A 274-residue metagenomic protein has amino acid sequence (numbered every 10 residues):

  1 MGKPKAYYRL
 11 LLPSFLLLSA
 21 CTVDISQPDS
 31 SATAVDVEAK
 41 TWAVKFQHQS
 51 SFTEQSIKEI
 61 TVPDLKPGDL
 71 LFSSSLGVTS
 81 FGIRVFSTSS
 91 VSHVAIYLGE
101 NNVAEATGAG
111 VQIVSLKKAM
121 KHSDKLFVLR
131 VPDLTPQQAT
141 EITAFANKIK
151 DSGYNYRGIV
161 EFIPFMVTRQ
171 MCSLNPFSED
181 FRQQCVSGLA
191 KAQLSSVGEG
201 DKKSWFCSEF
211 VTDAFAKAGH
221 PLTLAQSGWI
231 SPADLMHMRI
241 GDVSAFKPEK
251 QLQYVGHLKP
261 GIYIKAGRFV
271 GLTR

Functional and structural regions predicted by a protein language model:
M1-S19: Sec-dependent bacterial lipoprotein signal peptides
A20-R274: Cysteine-nucleophile amide-bond enzymes
